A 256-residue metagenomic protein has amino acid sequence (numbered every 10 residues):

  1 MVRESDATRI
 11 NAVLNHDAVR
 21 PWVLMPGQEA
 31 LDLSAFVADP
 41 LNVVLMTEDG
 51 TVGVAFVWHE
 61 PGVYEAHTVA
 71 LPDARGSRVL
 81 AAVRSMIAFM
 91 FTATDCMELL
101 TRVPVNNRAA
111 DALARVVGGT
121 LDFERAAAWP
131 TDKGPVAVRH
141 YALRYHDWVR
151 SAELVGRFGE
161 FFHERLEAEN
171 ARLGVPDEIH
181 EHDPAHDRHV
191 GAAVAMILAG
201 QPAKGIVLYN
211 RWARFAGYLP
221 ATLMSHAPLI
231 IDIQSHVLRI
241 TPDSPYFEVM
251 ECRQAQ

Functional and structural regions predicted by a protein language model:
M1-Q28, E164-I179: Short amphipathic alpha-helix that is part of the acyltransferase structural core
L33-M46: A short helix-loop-beta-strand connector motif used in the catalytic cores of GNAT acetyltransferases and, in some
V54-G62: A conserved beta-strand-loop-helix scaffold within acyl/acetyltransferase catalytic domains
P61-D73: Conserved acetyl-CoA binding element of GNAT-fold acetyltransferases
S77-M90: Conserved acetyl-CoA-binding loop-helix of GNAT-fold acetyltransferases
L100-D111: Conserved beta-strand-loop-alpha-helix junction that forms the acyl-donor binding cleft
R102, T120-A137: Conserved catalytic-core motifs of GNAT/GCN5-like acyltransferases
L113-G118: Conserved active-site tyrosine of GNAT-family acetyltransferases
